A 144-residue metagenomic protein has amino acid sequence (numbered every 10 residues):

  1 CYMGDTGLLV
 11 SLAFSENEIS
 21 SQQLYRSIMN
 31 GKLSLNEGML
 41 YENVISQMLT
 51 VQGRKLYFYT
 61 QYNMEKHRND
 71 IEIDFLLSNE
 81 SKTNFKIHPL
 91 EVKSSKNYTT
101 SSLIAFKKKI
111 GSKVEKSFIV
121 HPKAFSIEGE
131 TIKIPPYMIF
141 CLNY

Functional and structural regions predicted by a protein language model:
C1-Y144: A cross-kingdom feature that marks ATP-driven nucleic-acid transaction machinery
